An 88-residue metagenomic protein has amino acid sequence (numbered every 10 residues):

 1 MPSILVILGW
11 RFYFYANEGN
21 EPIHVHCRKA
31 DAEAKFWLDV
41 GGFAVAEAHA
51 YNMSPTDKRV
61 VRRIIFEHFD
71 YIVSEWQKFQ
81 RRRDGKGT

Functional and structural regions predicted by a protein language model:
M1-F12: Negatively charged, low-complexity tracts enriched in Asp/Glu with abundant Ser/Thr
I4, Y15, H26, R59 (+1 more regions): Alpha-helical interaction segments
Y13-Y15, Y51, Y71: Sequence-level detector for tyrosine residue identity
N17-P55: A short, structured beta-strand/loop element
P55-T88: C-terminal structural segments of small proteins and small subunits
